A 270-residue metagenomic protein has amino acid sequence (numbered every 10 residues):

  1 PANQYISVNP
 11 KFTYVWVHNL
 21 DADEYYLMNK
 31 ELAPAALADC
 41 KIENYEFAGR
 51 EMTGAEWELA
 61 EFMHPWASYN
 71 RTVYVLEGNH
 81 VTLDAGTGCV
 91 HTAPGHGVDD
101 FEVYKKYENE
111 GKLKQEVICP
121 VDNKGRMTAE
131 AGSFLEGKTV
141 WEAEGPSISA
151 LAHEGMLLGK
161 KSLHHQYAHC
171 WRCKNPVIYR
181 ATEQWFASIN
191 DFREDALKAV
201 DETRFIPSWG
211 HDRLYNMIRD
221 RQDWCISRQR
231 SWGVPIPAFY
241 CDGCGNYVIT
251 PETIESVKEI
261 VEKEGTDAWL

Functional and structural regions predicted by a protein language model:
P1-A2, Y14-L20, E56-E61, S68-T72 (+1 more regions): Residue patterns forming the tRNA-binding/recognition surfaces of aminoacyl-tRNA synthetases and related DALR
I6-N9: Phosphate-backbone binding and catalysis cores of DNA-processing enzymes
K11-H64, V257, T266: Carboxylate/His-rich catalytic cores and anion/metal-binding grooves
E24-Y26, R71-Y74: Short beta-strand segments
